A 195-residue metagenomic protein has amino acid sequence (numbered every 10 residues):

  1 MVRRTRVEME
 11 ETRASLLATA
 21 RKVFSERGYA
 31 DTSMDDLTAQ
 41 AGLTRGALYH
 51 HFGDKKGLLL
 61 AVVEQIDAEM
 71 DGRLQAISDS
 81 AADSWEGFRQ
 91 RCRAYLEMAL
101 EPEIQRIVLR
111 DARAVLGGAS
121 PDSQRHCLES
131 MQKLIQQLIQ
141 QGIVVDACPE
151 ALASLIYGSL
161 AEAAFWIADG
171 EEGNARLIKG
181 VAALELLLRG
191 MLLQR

Functional and structural regions predicted by a protein language model:
M1-R27, D31-L43, K56-L60: Basic, helix-initiating cap at the start of DNA-binding domains
M1-R3, A94-M98, L128-Q141, S159 (+2 more regions): C-terminal peripheral helix-coil segments that are non-catalytic and often amphipathic
G46: Key DNA-contact positions within bacterial/archaeal DNA-binding proteins
Y49-F52, K56: A short His-aromatic
L60-I66: Alpha-helical DNA-contacting segments of helix-turn-helix folds
A61, Q75-E103, L152-I156: Hydrophobic alpha-helical connector segments
A68-D71, L116-I143, E150-S154, I178 (+1 more regions): Amphipathic alpha-helical packing segments from all-alpha helical-bundle domains
M98-G118, F165, D169: Amphipathic alpha-helical segments used for helix-helix packing
